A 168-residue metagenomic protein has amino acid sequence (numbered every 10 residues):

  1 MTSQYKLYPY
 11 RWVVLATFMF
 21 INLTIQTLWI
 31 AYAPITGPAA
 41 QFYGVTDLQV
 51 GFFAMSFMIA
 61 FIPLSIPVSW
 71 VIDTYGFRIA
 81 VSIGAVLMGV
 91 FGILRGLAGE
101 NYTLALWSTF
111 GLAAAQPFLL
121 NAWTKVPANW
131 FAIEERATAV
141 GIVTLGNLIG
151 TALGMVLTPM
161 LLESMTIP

Functional and structural regions predicted by a protein language model:
V13-D47: Extracytoplasmic
Q26, I30, A113-N121, A152: Small-residue-rich segments within alpha-helical transmembrane domains of MFS-like 12-TM solute carriers
I30, M58-I66, T151-A152: Residue-level signature of mid-helix packing/kink "hotspots" within the transmembrane helices of 12-pass Major
P38, S69-W70, M160: Membrane-interface helix termini in secondary transporters
P63-G99: Conserved MFS/SLC helix-loop-helix module at the cytosolic interface between two early adjacent transmembrane helices
F91, T103-F118: Hydrophobic core of transmembrane alpha-helices in multi-pass small-molecule transporters, especially MFS/SLC-type
L104, V143-P168: Helix-loop-helix hairpin linking two adjacent transmembrane segments in secondary transporters
F118-F131: Intracellular juxtamembrane helix-capping segments at the cytosolic ends of symmetry-related transmembrane helices
